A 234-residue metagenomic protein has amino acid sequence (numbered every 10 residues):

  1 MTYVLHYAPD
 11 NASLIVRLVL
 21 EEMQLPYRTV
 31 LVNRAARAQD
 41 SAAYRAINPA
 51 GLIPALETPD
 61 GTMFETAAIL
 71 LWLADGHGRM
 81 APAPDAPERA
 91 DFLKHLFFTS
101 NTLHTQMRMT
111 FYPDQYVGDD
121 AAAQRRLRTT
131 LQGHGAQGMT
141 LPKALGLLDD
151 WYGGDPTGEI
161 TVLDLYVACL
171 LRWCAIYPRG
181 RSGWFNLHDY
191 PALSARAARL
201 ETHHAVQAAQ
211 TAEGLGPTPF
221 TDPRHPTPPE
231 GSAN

Functional and structural regions predicted by a protein language model:
M1-R126: GST-like domain detector, emphasizing the conserved glutathione-binding G-site in the N-terminal thioredoxin-like
N33, V162, E213-L215: Short, solvent-exposed turn/loop segments enriched in Gly/Ser/Thr/Pro and often Arg
H95, T99-R199: GST-like fold's C-terminal all-alpha helical module
F111-D114, A212-G216: Short linear capping/connector segments at secondary-structure termini
H203-H204, A209: A late-sequence structural motif
E213-N234: Acidic/histidine-enriched, glycine/proline-rich intrinsically disordered or flexible terminal extensions
